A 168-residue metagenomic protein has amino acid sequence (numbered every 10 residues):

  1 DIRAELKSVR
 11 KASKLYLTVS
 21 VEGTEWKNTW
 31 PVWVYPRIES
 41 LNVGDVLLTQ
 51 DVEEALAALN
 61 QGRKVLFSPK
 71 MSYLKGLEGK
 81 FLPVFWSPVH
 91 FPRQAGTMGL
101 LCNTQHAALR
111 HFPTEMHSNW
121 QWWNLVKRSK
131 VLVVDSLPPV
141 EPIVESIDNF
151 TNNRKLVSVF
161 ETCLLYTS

Functional and structural regions predicted by a protein language model:
I2-K11: Short, hydrophobic beta-strand segments
A12-G23: Short, aromatic- and glycine-rich surface loops/edge beta-strands on solvent-exposed regions
W26-T29: Extracellular and select intracellular beta-sandwich modules with Ser/Thr-enriched, small-residue motifs on
W33-D51: Low-complexity, Pro/Ser/Thr- and charge-rich linker/hinge segments at domain boundaries
D51-V126: A glycine-rich, often tryptophan-bearing local segment used as a flexible ligand/cofactor-contacting loop or short
P138-V159: Short, Gly/Ser/Thr-enriched beta-strand-loop segments that form substrate-interacting elements of hydrolase/peptidase
Y166-T167: Conserved small/polar residues in nucleotide/adenosyl-binding loops
